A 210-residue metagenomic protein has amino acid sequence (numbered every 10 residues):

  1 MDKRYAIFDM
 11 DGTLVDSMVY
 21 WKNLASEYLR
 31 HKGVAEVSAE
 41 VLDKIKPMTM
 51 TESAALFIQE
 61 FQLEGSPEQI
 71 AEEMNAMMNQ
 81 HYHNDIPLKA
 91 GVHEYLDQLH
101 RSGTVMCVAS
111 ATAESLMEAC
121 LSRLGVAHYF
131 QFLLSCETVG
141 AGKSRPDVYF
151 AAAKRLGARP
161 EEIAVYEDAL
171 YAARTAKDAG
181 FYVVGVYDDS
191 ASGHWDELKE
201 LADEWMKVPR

Functional and structural regions predicted by a protein language model:
M1-R4, D97-H100, E114, E118-R210: Asp-based, Mg2+/Mn2+-dependent phosphohydrolase catalytic module
D2-S102: N-terminal helical cap/lid subdomain that shapes the substrate entry/recognition surface in HAD-like hydrolases
T13, S110-T112: Conserved phosphate-coupling serine/threonine residues in phosphotransfer and NTP-handling enzymes
D16, I86, V108, E162-A164: Residue-level marker of alpha-helix boundaries and capping positions
A35, V105, Y182: Residue-level detector of anion-binding/catalytic polar loops
I45, T49, P87-G91, T112 (+3 more regions): Short beta->alpha linker loops
Y82-P87, A111, V183-G185: Short, flexible loop segments at the rims of nucleotide/cofactor-binding pockets, characterized by
